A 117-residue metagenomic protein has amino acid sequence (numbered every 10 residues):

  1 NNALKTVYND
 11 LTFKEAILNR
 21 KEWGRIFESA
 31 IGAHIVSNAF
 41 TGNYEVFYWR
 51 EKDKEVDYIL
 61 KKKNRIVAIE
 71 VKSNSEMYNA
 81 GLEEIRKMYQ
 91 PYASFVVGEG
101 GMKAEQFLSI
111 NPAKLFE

Functional and structural regions predicted by a protein language model:
N1-E117: A cross-kingdom feature that marks ATP-driven nucleic-acid transaction machinery
